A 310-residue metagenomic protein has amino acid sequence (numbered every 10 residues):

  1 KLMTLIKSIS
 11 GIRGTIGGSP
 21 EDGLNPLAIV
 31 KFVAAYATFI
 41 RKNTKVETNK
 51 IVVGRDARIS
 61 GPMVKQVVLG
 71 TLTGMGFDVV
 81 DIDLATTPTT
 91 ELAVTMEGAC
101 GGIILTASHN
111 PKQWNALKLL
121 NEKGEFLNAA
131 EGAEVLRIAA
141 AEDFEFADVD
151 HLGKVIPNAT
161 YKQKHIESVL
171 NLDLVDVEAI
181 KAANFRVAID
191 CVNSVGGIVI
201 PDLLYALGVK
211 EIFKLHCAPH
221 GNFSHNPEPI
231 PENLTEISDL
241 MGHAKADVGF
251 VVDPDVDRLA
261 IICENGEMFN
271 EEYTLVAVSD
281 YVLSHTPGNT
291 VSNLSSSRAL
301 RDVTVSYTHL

Functional and structural regions predicted by a protein language model:
L2-G70, G74-M75, V155-F185: An N-terminal, well-structured beta->alpha segment
T15, N115-A244: Gly/Ser/Thr-enriched, mixed-charge loops and adjacent short helices that form phosphate/oxyanion-binding elements
T38, K50-W114, D202-I261: N-terminal small/polar loop signature for handling phosphorylated ligands or for N-terminal nucleophile
V52, G101, V187-A188, V291: Conserved beta-strand elements of the Class I
G61-Q66, G132, G197-P201, R301: Short, surface-exposed alpha-helical segments at coil->helix boundaries
D78-V79, R186, P287-T290: Short active-site oxyanion
P231-D302: Acidic, glycine-rich loop-and-beta core segments that form the ion-binding/anion-interacting portion of active sites
T308-H309: Conserved small/polar residues in nucleotide/adenosyl-binding loops
